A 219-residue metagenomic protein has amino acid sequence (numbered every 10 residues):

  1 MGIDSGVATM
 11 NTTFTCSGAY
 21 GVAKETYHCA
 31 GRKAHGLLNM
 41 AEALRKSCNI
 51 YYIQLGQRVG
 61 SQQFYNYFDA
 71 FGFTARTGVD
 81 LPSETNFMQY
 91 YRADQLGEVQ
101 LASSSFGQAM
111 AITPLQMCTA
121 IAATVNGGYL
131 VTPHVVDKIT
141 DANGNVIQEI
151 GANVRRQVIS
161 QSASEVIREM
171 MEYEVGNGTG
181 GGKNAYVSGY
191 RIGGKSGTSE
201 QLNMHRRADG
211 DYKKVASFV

Functional and structural regions predicted by a protein language model:
G2-V219: Beta-lactam-recognizing serine transpeptidase/beta-lactamase-like catalytic domain environment
